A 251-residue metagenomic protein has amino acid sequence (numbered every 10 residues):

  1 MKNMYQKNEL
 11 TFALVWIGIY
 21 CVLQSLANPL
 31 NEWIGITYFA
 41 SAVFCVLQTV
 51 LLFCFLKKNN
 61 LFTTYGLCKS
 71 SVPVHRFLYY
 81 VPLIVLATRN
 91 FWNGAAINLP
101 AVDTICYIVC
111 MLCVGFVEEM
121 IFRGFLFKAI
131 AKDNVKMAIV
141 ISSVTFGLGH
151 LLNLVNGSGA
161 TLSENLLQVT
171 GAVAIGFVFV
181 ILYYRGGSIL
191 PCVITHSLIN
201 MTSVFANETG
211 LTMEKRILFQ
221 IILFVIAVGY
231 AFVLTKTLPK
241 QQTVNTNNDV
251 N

Functional and structural regions predicted by a protein language model:
M1-W16, P73-V74, S188: N-terminal membrane topogenic signal
K7-L56, Y80-V81, A101, I105-C106 (+1 more regions): Alpha-helical transmembrane segments in multi-pass membrane proteins
W16, A138-G147, L190-S203: Central hydrophobic cores of alpha-helical transmembrane segments in multi-pass integral membrane proteins
S25, E164-I221: Functionally important transmembrane alpha-helices
E32-S41, L56-M120, F127, A131-K132 (+2 more regions): Juxtamembrane helix-loop-helix connectors linking adjacent transmembrane helices in multi-pass membrane enzymes
L86-W92, T145-G157, T202-R216: Hydrophobic alpha-helical transmembrane segments in multi-pass integral membrane proteins
V117-S143, Y184-S188: Membrane-interface helix/loop boundary segments of multi-pass membrane proteins
S197-N251: C-terminal membrane module of polytopic membrane proteins
